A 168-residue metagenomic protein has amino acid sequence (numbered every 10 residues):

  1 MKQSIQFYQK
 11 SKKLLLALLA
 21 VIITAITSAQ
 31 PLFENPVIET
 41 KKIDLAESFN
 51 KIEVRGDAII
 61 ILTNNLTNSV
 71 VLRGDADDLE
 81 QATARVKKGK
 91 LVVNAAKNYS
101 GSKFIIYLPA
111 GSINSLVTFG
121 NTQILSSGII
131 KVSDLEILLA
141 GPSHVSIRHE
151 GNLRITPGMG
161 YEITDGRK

Functional and structural regions predicted by a protein language model:
K2-V71, D75-L79, V92-Y107, I124-L125 (+1 more regions): Short acidic/polar N-terminal linker immediately downstream of export determinants
L45-I52, N64-S69, V86-K88, L108-L116 (+3 more regions): Short "repeat-start/strand-capping" segments in structured domains, especially the N-termini of parallel beta-helix
Q81-T83: Glycan-recognition/cleft segments
